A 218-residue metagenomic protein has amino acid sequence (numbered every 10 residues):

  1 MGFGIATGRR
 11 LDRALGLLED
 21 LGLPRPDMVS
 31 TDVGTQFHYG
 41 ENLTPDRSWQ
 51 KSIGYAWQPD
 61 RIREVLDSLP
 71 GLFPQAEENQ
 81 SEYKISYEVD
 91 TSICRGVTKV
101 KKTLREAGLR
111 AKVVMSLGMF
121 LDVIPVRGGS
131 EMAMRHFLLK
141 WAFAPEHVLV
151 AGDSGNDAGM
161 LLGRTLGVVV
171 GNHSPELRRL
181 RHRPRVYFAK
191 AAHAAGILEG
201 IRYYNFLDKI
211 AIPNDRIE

Functional and structural regions predicted by a protein language model:
M1-E77, N172: Active-site phosphate-binding/coordination module
L18-L21, L43-P45, V100, G163-L166 (+1 more regions): Short, glycine/charged-enriched secondary-structure capping and boundary segments
Q36-H38, Q80, F120-D122, A192-L198: A short acidic, often aromatic-flanked loop/helix-cap motif at beta-alpha or helix-coil junctions that lines enzyme
G40-S48, G129-S130, Y203-L207: Short, surface-exposed amphipathic charged segments that create phosphate/polyanion-binding patches used for binding
D60-G163: Conserved acidic, metal-coordinating active-site core of Asp-based, Mg2+-dependent phosphoryl-transfer enzymes
I124, E131-E218: Mg2+-dependent phosphoryl-transfer enzymes with acidic/Ser/Thr/Gly-rich catalytic loops
